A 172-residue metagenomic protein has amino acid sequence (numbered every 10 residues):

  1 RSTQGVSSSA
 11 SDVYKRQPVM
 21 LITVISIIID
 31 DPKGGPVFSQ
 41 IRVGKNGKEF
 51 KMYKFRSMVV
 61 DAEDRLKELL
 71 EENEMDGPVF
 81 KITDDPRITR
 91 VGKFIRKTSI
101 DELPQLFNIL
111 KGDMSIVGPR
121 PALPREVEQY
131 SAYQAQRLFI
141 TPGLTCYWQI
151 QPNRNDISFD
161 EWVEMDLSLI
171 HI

Functional and structural regions predicted by a protein language model:
R1-Y14, I172: Short, small-residue-biased leader/transition segments that mark boundaries at the very start of proteins
S8-A62: A hydrophobic, helix-centered structural microdomain
G35, L103-I170: Hydrophobic structural segments characteristic of membrane proteins
D61-L69, P119, L123: Cytochrome P450 core scaffold surrounding the K-helix E-X-X-R motif and the conserved "meander" helix-loop region
K67-D84: Short, solvent-exposed cationic patches
